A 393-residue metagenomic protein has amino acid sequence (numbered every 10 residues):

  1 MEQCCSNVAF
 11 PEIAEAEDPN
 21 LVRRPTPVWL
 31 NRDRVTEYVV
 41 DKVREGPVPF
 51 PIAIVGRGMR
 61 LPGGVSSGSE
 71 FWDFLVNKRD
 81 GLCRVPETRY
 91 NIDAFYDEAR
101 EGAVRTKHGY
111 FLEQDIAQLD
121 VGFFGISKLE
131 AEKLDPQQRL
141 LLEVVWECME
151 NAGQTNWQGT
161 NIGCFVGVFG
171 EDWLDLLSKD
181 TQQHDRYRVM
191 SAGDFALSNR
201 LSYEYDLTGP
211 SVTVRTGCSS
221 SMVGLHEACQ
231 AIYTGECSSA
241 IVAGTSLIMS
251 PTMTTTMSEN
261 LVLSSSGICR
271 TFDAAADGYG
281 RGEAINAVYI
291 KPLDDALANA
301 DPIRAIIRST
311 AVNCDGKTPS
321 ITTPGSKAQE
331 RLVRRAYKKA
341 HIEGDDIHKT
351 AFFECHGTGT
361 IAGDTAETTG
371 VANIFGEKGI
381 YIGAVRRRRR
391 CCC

Functional and structural regions predicted by a protein language model:
C4-C5: Cysteine-centered motifs
P11-E12: Non-catalytic accessory regions outside enzyme or core folds
L21-R23, V28-C393: Condensing-enzyme catalytic core of the thiolase-fold
